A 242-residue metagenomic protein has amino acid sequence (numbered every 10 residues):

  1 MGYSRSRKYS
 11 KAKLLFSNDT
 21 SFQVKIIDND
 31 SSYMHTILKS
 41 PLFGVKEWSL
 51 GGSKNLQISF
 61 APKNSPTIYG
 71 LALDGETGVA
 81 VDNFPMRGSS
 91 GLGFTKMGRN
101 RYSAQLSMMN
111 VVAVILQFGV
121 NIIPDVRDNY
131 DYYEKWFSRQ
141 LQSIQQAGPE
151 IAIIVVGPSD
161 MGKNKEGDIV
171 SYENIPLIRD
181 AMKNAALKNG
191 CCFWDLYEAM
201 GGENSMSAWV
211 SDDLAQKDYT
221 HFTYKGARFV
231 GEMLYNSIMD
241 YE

Functional and structural regions predicted by a protein language model:
M1-K135, H221: Conserved SGNH/GDSL esterase-like catalytic core that processes O-acyl groups on lipids and polysaccharides
S65, R87-G91, V120-P124, S159-K163 (+2 more regions): Solvent-exposed loop/turn segments at secondary-structure junctions within structured extracellular/periplasmic domains
V79-A80, M109-V114, G148-I153, K188-C192: Loop/turn elements at helix/coil->beta-strand transitions in domains of secreted/extracellular proteins
R99, D160-E242: Catalytic His-Asp segment of secreted/periplasmic serine-dependent ester chemistry enzymes
R99-S107, E134-S138, Q142, R228 (+2 more regions): Amphipathic, non-transmembrane alpha-helical secondary structure
S103-M109, Q145-A147, Y241: Surface-exposed acidic, glycine-flexible loop patches that form ligand/cofactor-binding and adhesion interfaces
A113-G119, F137-Q145, A152-G157, D180: Conserved, well-ordered alpha-helix/loop/beta-strand core segments that scaffold catalytic motifs
D128-W136, V170-L177: Alpha-helix N-cap and loop-to-helix initiation/capping positions
